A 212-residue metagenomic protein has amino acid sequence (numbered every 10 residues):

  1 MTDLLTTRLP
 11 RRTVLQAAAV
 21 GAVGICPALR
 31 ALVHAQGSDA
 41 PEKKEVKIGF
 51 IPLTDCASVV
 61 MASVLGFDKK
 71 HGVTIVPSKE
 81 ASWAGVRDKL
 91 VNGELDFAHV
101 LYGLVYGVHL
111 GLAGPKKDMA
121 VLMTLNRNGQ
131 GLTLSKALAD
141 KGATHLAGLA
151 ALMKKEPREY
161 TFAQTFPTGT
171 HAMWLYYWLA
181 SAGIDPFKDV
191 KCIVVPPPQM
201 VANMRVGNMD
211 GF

Functional and structural regions predicted by a protein language model:
M1, V23, T74-S78: Short amphipathic alpha-helical segments with coiled-coil-like heptad repeat character
M1-T13, A22: N-terminal secretory signal peptides
T13-V33: N-terminal export signals
Q36-F187, K191-V195, D210-G211: Short, glycine-/small- and polar/acidic-enriched structural segments that line small-molecule recognition paths
M200-F212: Loop-centered beta-sheet repeat module
